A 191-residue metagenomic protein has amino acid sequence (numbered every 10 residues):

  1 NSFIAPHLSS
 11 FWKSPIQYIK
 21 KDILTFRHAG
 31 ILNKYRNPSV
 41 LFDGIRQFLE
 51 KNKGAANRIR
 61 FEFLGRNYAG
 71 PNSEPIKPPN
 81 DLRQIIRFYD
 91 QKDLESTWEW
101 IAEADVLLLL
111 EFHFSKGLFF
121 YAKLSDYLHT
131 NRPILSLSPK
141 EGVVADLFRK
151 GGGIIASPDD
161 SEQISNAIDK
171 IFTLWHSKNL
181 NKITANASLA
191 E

Functional and structural regions predicted by a protein language model:
N1-S2, F11, A145: A short, active-site helix/loop in glycosyltransferases that binds the activated sugar's phosphate group
H7-L8: Carbohydrate-associated surface elements
Y18-R36, F42, R46: Conserved donor-binding/catalytic core segment of Leloir-type glycosyltransferases
R36, D93-E99, L107-L128, L135-D146: Nucleotide-sugar-dependent
N52, A56-W98: Nucleotide-activated donor-binding/catalytic signature segment of Leloir-type glycosyltransferases, i.e., the conserved
A104: An anion/phosphate-binding loop that grips the pyrophosphate of nucleotide cofactors and donors
P139-K170: Change "using UDP/GDP/dTDP sugars" to "using nucleotide sugars
D159-S165, H176-E191: A charged, aromatic-enriched C-terminal amphipathic alpha-helix characteristic of glycosyltransferases across folds
